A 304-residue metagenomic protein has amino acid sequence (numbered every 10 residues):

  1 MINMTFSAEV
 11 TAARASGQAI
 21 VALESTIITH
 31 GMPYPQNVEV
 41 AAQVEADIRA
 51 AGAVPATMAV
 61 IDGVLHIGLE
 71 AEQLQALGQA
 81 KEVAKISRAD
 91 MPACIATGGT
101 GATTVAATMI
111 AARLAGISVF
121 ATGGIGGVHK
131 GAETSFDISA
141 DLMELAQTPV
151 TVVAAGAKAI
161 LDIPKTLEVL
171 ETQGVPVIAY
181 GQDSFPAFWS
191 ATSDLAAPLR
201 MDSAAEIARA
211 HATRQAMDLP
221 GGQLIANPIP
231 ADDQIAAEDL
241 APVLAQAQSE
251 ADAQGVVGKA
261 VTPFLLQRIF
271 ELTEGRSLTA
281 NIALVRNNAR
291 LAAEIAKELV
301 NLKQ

Functional and structural regions predicted by a protein language model:
M1-G17: N- or domain-start disorder-to-order transition segments that initiate the globular core
A12-A15, I20-V21, I110-L114, V119-A121 (+5 more regions): Solvent-exposed alpha-helices and their adjacent loops that cap or buttress functional pockets in soluble metabolic
V21-L23, P55-V60, G101, V119-G124 (+5 more regions): General beta-strand structural signal in soluble alpha/beta enzymes
S25, H30-M32, V38-A93, A216-D232: Glycine-rich nucleotide/cofactor/substrate-binding loop typically near the N-terminus or early in the first domain
P35-A41, Q73-G78, G127-A146, V169 (+1 more regions): A glycine- and small-aliphatic-rich helix-loop capping segment at beta-alpha/alpha-beta transitions that lines
T104, E133-A146, V150-E171, A205-R209: Active-site glycine-rich loop that binds ribose-phosphate moieties when present
A191-A216: Anionic-ligand binding region
A216-N287: A C-terminal functional module that forms or caps the active site or interfaces directly with catalytic machinery
